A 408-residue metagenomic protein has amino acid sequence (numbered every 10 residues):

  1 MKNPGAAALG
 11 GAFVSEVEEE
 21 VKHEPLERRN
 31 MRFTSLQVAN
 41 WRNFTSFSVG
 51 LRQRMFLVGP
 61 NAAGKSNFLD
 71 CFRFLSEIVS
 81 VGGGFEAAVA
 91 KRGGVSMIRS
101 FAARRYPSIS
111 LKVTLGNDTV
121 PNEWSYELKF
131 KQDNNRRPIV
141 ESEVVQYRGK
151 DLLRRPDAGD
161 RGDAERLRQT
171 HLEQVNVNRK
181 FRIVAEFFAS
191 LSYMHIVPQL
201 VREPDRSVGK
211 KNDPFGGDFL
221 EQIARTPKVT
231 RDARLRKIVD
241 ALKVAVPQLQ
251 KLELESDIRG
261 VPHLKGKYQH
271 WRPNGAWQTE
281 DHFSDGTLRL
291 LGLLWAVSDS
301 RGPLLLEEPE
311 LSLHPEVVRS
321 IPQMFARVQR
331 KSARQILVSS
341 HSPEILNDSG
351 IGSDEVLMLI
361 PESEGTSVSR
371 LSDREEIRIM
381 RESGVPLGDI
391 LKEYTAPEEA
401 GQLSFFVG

Functional and structural regions predicted by a protein language model:
K2-A8, E19-E77, H263-E398, F406-V407: Switch/communication elements of ASCE P-loop NTPase nucleotide-binding domains
E16: An acidic/histidine-cluster motif and surrounding catalytic segment that typifies divalent-metal-assisted enzyme active
A39, R52, T114-D118, K131-D133 (+2 more regions): Solvent-exposed residues in well-ordered beta-strands and their adjoining turns, especially edge/terminal strands
D70-N135: Conserved P-loop NTP-binding catalytic core
L111-V113, E141-Y147, L264-Q269, L357: Short polybasic amphipathic segments
D118-S256: Electropositive, glycine-dotted interaction segments that contact anionic polymers or phosphate-rich ligands
I258-V261: Short acidic/glycine-enriched loop/turn segments that link adjacent beta-strands
